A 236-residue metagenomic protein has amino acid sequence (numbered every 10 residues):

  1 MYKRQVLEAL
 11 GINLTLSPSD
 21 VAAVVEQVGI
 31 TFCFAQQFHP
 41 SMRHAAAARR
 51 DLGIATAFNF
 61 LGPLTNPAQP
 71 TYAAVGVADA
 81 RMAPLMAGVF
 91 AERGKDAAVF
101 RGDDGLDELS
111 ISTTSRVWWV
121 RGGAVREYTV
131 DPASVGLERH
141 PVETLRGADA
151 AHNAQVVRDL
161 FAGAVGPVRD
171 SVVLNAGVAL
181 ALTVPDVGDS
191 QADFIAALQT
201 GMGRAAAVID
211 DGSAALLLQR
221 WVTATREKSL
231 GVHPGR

Functional and structural regions predicted by a protein language model:
M1-Q5: Conserved small/polar residues in nucleotide/adenosyl-binding loops
E8-T15, D20-R236: Glycine-rich anion-binding loops and their surrounding alpha/beta cores
